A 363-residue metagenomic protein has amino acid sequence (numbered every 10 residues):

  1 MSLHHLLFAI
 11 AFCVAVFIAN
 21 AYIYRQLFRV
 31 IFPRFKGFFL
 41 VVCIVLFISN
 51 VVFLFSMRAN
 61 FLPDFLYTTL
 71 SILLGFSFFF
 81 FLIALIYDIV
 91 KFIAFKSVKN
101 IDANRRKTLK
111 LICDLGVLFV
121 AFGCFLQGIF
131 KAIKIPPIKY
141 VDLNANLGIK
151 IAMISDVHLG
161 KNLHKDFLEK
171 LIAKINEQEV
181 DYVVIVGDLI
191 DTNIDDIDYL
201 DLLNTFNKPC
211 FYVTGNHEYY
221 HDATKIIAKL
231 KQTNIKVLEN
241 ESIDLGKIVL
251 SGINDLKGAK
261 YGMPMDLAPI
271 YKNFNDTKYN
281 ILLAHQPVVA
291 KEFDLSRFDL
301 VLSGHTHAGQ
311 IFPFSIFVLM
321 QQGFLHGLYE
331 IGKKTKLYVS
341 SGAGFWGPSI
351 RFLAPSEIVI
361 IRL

Functional and structural regions predicted by a protein language model:
M1-I133: Non-catalytic terminal accessory segments
P136: Arg/Lys-rich low-complexity patches in intrinsically disordered regions that function as generic
K139-L363: Soluble catalytic domains of enzymes that build or remodel membrane lipids, polysaccharides, and related
